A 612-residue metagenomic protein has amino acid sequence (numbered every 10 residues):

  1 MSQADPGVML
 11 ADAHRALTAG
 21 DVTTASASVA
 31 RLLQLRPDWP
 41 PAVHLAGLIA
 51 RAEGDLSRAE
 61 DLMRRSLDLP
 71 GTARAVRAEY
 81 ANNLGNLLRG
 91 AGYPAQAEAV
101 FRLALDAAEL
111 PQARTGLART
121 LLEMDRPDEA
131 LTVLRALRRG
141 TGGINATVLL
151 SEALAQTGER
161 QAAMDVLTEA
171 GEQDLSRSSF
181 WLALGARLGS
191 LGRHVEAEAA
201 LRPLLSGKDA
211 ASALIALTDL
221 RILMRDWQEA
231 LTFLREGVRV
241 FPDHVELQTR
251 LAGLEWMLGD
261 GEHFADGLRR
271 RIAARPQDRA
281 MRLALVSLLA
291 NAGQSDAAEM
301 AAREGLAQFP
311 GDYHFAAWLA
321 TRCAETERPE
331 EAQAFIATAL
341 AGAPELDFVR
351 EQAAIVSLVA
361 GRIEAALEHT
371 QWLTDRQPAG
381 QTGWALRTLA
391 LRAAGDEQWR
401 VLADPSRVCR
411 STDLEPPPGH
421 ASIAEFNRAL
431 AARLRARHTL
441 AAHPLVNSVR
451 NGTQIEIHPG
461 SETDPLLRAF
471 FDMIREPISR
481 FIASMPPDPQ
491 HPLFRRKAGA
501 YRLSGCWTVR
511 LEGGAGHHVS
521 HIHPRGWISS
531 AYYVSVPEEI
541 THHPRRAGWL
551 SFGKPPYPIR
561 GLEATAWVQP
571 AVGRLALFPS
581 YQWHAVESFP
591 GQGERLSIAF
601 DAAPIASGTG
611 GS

Functional and structural regions predicted by a protein language model:
G7, P41, A75-E79, Q112 (+8 more regions): Start-of-helix register in tetratricopeptide repeats
P37, G71, A75, A108-E109 (+8 more regions): Short coil turns that delineate tetratricopeptide repeat
V401-R495: Non-heme Fe(II)/2-oxoglutarate
S461-R475, S479-L577, Q582-S612: Catalytic core of non-heme Fe(II) oxygenases with the double-stranded beta-helix
